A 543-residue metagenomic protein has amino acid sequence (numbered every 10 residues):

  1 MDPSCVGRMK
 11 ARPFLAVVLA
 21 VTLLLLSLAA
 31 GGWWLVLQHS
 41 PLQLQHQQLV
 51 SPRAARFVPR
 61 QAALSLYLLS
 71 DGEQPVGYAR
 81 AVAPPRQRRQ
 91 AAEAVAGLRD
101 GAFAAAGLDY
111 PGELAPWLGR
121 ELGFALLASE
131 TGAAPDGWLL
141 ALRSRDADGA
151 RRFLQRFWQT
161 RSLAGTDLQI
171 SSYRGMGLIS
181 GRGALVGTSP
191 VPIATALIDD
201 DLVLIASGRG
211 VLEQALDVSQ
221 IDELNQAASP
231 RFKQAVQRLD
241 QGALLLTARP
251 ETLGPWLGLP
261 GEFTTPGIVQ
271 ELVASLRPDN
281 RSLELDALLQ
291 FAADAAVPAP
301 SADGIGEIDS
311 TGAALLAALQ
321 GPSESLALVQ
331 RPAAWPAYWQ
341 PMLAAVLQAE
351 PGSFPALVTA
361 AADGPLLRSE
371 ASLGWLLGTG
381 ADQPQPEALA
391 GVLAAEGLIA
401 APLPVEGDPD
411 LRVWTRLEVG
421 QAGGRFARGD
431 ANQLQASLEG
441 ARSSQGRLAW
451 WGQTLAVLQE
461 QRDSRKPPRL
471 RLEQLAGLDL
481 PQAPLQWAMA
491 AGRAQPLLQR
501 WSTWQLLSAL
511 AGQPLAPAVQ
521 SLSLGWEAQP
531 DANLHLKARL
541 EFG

Functional and structural regions predicted by a protein language model:
M1-F14: N-terminal Lys/Arg-rich, disordered targeting/topogenic segments
G7, L64, Q74, F124 (+9 more regions): A generic structural micro-environment signature that highlights single residues at secondary-structure boundaries
R12-W34, Q45-A54, I198-D199, S207 (+2 more regions): Leucine-rich, highly hydrophobic segment in Treponema pallidum outer-membrane-associated proteins
F14-A16, L26-W138, L142-Q169, G175 (+4 more regions): Structural boundary/hinge residues at secondary-structure and domain interfaces
L37-Q38, E121, L142, S162 (+8 more regions): Short, isolated positions within intrinsically disordered regulatory regions of eukaryotic proteins
L66, L114-P230, A360-A476: Single conserved position on a long alpha-helix in the C-terminal lobe of the eukaryotic protein kinase
R89-A94, A164-L168, A228-R231, V269-V273 (+4 more regions): Glycine-rich loops and low-complexity Gly/Arg-rich segments that provide flexible linkers or classic glycine-based
A106-W117, T160-R161, G177-S189, W256-I268 (+4 more regions): Short, solvent-exposed secondary-structure boundary motifs
